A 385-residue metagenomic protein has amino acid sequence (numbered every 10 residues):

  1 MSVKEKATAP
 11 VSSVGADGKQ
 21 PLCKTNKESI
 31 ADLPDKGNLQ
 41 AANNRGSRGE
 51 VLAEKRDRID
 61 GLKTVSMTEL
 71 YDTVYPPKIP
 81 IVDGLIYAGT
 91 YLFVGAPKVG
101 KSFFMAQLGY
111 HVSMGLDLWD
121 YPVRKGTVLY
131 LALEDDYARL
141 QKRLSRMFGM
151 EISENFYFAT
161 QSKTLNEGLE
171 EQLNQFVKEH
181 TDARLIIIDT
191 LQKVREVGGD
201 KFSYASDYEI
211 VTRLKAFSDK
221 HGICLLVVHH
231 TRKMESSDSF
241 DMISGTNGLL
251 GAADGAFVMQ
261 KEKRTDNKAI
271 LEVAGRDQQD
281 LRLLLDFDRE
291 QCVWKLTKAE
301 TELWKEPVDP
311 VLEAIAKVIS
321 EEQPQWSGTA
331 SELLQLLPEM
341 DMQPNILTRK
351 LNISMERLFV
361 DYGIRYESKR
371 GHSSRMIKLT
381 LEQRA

Functional and structural regions predicted by a protein language model:
E5-P21, N26, A31-D32: Positively charged N-terminal leader segments that act as targeting/secretion signals
G49-T64: Charged, amphipathic alpha-helical linker segments immediately N-terminal to NTP-binding catalytic cores
T68-L70, P76-P77, I81, Y121-E209 (+4 more regions): Conserved inter-motif catalytic segment of the P-loop NTP-binding fold
Y87-Y91, G126: Pre-Walker A (Motif I) flank of P-loop NTPase domains
L92-V94, K98, F103, L131 (+3 more regions): Phosphate-binding/switch region of NTP-binding enzymes
F104, L108: Hydrophobic positions on the alpha1 helix immediately C-terminal to the Walker A/P-loop
H111-K125: Post-Walker A helix-loop "phosphate-sensing" segment adjacent to the P-loop in P-loop NTPases
L284-A385: DNA transaction DNA-binding modules
